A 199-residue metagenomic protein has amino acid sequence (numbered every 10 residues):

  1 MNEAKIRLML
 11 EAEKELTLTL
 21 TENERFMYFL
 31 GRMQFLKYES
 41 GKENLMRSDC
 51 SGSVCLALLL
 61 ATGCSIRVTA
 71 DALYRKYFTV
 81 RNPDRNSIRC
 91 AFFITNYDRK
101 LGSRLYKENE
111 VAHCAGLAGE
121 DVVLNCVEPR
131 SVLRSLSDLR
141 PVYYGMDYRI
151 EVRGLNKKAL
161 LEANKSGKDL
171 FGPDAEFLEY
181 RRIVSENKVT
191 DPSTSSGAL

Functional and structural regions predicted by a protein language model:
M1-K37, M146, L155-L199: Intrinsically disordered, low-complexity, Pro/Ser/Thr/Asn/Gly/Ala-rich spacer/linker segments adjacent to signal
R7, E15-E22, G63-L160, K168-F171 (+1 more regions): ...with weaker cross-activation on analogous glycine-rich loops/strands in unrelated enzymes
R25-A70: Secreted/periplasmic proteins that engage bacterial cell-wall peptidoglycan
